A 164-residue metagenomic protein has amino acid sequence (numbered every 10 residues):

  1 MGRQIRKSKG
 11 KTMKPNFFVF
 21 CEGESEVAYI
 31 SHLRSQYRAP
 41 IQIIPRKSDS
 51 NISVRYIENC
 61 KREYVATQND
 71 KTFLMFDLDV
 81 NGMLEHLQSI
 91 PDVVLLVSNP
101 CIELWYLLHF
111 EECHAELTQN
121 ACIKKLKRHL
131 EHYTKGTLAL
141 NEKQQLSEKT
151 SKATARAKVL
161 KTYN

Functional and structural regions predicted by a protein language model:
G2-N16, V27-K47, C60-F73, L78-N164: C-terminal accessory helical subdomains adjacent to catalytic cores in phosphodiester- and nucleotide-handling enzymes
V19: Conserved SAM-binding loop
E22-G23: Helix N-cap/beta->alpha junction signal
I52-C60: Structural motif
